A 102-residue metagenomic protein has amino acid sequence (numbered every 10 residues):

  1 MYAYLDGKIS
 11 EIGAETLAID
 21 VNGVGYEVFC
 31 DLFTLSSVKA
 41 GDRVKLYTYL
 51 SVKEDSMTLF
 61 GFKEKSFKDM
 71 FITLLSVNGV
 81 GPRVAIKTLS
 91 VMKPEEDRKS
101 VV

Functional and structural regions predicted by a protein language model:
M1-S76: A positional/architectural concept
S90-R98: Alpha-helical ds-nucleic-acid-binding substructure associated with the helix-hairpin-helix region of base-excision DNA
V101-V102: Conserved small/polar residues in nucleotide/adenosyl-binding loops
